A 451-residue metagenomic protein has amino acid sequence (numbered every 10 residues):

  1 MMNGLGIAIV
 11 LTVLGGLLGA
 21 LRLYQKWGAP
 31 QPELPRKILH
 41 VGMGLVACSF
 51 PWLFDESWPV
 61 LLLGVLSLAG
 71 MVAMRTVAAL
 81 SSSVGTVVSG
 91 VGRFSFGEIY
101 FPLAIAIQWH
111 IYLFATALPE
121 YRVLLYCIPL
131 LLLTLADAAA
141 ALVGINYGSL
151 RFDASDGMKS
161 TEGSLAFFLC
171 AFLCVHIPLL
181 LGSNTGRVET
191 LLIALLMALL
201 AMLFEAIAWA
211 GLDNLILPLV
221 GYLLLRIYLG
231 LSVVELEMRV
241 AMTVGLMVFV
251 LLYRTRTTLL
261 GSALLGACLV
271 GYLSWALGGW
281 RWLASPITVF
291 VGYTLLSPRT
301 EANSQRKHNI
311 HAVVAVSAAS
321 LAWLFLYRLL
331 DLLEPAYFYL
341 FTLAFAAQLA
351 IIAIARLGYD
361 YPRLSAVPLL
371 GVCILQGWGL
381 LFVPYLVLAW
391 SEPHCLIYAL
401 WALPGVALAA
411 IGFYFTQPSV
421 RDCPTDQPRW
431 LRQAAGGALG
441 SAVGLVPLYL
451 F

Functional and structural regions predicted by a protein language model:
M1-P30, K37-S82, V91-D156, S160 (+1 more regions): Hydrophobic alpha-helical transmembrane segments
